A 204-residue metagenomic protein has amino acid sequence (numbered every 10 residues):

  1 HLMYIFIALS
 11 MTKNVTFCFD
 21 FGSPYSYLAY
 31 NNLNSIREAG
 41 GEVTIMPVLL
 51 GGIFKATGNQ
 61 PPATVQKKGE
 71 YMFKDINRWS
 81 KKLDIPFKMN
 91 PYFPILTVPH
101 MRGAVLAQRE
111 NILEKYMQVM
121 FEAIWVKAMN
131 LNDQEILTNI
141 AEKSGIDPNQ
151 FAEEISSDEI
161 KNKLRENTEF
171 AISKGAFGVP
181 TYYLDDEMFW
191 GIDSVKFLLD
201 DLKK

Functional and structural regions predicted by a protein language model:
H1, F21, T64-K67, I155: Short, surface-exposed alpha-helical recognition segments that flank or form part of ligand/macromolecule-binding
H1-S10: Short, Lys/Arg-enriched N-terminal segments with co-localized hydrophobic residues within the first ~10-30 amino acids
S10-T12, G52-K55, K67-E70, S80-K82 (+3 more regions): Generic detector of short, locally flexible boundary/turn motifs and exposed helical patches
T12-N14, H100: Short, solvent-exposed beta-strand edge segments and adjacent coil->beta transition regions
N14-T16, F21-T44, V119-K204: C-terminal cap of thioredoxin/glutaredoxin-like
Y25-K127: Structural alpha/beta surface segment adjacent to cysteine/selenocysteine redox centers across thiol/disulfide enzymes
